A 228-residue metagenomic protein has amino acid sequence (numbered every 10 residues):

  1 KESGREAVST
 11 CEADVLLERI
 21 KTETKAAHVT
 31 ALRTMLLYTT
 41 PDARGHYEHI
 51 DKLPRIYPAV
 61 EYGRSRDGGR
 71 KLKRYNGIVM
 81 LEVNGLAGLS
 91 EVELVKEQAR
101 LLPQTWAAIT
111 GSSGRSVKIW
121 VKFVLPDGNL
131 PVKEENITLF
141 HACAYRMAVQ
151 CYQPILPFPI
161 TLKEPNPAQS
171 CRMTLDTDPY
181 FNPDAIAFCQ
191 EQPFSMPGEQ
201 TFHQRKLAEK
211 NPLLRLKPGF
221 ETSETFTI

Functional and structural regions predicted by a protein language model:
K1-R115, V124-H141, F158, R215-K217 (+1 more regions): Signature for HUH/AEP ssDNA processing cores
C11-E12, C189, S195, T227: Short, solvent-exposed coil/turn linker segments
P58-Y62, Q150, L175: Short, hydrophobic/amphipathic alpha-helical patches that form generic packing surfaces within helical domains
V95-Q98, F123-L156, P179-R205: Helical (often loop-to-helix) elements that flank the catalytic cores of nucleotide-handling enzymes
K118-D127, L162-A185: Short, conserved secondary-structure transition motifs
R146, Q150-A168, R172: Structure-specific nucleic-acid interaction/processing domains
T201-I228: Charge-rich interaction segments
